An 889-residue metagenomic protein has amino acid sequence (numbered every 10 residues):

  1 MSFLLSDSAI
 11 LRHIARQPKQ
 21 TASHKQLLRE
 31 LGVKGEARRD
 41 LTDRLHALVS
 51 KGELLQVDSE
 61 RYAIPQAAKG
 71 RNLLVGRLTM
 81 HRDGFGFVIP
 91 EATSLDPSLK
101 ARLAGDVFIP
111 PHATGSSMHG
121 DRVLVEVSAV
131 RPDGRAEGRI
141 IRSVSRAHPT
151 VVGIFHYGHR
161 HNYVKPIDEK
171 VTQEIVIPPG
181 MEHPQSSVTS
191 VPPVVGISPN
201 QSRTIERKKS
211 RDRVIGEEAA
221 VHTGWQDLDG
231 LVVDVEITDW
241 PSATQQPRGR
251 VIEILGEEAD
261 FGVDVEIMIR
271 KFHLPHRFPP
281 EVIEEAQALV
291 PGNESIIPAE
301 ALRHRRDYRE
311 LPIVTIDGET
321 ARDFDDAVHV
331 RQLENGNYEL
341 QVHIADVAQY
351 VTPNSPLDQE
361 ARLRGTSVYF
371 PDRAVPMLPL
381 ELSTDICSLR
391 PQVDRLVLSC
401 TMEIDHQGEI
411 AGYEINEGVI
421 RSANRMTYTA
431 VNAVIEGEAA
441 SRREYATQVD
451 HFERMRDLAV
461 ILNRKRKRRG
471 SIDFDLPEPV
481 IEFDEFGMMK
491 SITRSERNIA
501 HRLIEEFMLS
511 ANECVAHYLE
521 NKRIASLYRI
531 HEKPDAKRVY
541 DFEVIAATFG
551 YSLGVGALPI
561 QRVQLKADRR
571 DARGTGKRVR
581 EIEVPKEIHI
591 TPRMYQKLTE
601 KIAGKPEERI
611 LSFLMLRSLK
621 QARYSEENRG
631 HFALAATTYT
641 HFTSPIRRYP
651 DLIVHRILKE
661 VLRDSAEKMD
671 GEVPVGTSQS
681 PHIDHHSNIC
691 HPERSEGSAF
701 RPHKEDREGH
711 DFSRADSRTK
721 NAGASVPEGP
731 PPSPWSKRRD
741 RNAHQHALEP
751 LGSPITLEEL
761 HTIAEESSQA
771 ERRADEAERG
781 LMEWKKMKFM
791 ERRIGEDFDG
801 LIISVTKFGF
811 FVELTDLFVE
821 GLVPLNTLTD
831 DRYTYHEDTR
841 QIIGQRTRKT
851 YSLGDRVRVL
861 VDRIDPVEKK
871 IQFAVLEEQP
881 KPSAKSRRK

Functional and structural regions predicted by a protein language model:
M1-E217, D830: Charged, low-complexity terminal tails
L11-H13, K34-R39, V123, A259 (+4 more regions): Short amphipathic alpha-helical segments with coiled-coil-like heptad repeat character
R142, R146-T189, V194-P674, W735-K889: Conserved, carboxylate-rich catalytic/transport cores that coordinate ions
V144, H183-Q185, Q201, Q679-H686 (+4 more regions): Low-complexity, intrinsically disordered or signal/transmembrane-proximal segments
S190-V191, A572, P674, S678-Q679 (+6 more regions): Short, low-complexity intrinsically disordered segments enriched in A/P/G/S/L with frequent Arg, especially at protein
G196, R707-E708, R714: Short, often N-terminal, low-complexity regions that either remain intrinsically disordered or form a short helix
I205, G574, H685, E693 (+7 more regions): Short, low-complexity interaction segments enriched in Ser/Thr/Pro/Gly
